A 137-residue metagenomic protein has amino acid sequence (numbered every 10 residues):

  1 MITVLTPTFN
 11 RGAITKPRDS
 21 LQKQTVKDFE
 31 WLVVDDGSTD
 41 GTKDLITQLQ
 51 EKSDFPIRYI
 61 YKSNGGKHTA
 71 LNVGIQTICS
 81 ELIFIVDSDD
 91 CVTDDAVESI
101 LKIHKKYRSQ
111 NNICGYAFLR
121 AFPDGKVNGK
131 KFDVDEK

Functional and structural regions predicted by a protein language model:
T6, D28-G37, R58-S63: Short beta-strand/loop segment that forms part of the nucleotide-sugar
N10, I60-K67, C91: Short, acidic/glycine-rich phosphate-metal binding loop used to engage nucleotide
N10-K23: Short, well-formed alpha-helical segments that are part of the catalytic scaffolds of diverse glycosyltransferases
P17, K62-I78: Glycine-rich, basic loop-to-helix element that forms the pyrophosphate-binding segment of sugar-nucleotide handling
R18-D19, K43, T47, N72 (+2 more regions): Short alpha-helix within the catalytic core of nucleotide-sugar-dependent glycosyltransferases
D35-L45, D87: A conserved acidic beta->alpha catalytic loop
I83: Short aromatic/hydrophobic "clamp" motif used to bind/position activated sugar donors
D95-K130: Conserved donor NDP-sugar-binding/catalytic core segment of glycosyltransferases
